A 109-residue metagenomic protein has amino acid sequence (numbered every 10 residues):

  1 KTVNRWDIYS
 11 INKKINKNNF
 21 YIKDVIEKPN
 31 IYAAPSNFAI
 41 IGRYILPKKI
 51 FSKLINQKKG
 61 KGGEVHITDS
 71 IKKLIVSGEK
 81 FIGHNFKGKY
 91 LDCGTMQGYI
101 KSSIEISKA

Functional and structural regions predicted by a protein language model:
K1-E105, A109: Unchanged
